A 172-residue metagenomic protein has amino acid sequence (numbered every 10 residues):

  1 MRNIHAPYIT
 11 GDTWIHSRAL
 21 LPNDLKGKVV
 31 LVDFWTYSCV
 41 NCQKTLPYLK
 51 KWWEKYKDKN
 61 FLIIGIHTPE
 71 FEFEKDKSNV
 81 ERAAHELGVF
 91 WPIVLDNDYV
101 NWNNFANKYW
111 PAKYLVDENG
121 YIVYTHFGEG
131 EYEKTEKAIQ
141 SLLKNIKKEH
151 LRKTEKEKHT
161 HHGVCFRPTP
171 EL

Functional and structural regions predicted by a protein language model:
M1-L25, E136-L172: Non-globular targeting/processing and membrane-anchoring segments
L20-Q43, L49, I63: Short active-site neighborhood of thiol/selenol oxidoreductases, capturing the structured segment around
K26-V30, K59-L62, G88-W91, E118: Loop/turn elements at helix/coil->beta-strand transitions in domains of secreted/extracellular proteins
Y37, I66-P69, Y124: The substrate-binding groove and active-site-proximal loops of carbohydrate-active enzymes, especially glycoside
Q43-L87, N97-N103: Structural microenvironment flanking redox-active thiols in thiol-disulfide oxidoreductases
H85-F90, L95-Q140: Thiol/disulfide oxidoreductase modules built on the thioredoxin-like
